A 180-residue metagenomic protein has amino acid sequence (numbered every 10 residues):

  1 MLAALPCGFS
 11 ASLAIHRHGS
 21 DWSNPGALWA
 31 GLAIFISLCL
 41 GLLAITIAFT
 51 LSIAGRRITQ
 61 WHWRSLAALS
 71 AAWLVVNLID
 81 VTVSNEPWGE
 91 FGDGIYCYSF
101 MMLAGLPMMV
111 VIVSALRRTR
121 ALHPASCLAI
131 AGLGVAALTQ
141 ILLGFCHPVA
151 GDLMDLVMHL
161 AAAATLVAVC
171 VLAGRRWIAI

Functional and structural regions predicted by a protein language model:
M1-E90: Selected alpha-helical membrane-embedding segments in polytopic membrane proteins
M1-L5, M101, L128-L133: Select subsegments of transmembrane alpha-helices in polytopic membrane proteins, especially boundary-proximal
A4-G8, G41-I45, A72-V76, A104 (+6 more regions): Alpha-helical transmembrane segments of multipass membrane proteins
N24-A30, P87-F100, D152-A162: Non-cytosolic membrane-interface motifs at loop->transmembrane helix junctions
L32-I36, W63-A67, Y98-S99, S126-I130 (+1 more regions): Hydrophobic alpha-helical transmembrane segments
I45-R56, I112-R120, G174-R175: C-terminal ends of transmembrane helices
L74-A125: Membrane-proximal helix-loop-helix units in multi-pass membrane proteins
S114-I180: Terminal transmembrane helical module of multi-pass membrane proteins
